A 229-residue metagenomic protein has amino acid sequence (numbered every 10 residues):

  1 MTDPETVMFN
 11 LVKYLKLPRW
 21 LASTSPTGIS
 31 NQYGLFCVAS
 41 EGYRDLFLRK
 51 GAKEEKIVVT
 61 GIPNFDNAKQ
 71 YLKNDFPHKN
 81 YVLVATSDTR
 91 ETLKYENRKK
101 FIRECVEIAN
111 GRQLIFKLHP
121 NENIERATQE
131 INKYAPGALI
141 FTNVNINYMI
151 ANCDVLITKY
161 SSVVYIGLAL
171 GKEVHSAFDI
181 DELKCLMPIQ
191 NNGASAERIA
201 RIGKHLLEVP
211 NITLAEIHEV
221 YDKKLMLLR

Functional and structural regions predicted by a protein language model:
M1-N67: Active-site and donor-binding regions of nucleotide-sugar-utilizing enzymes
N31-F36, Q113-L114, N152-L156: Short active-site oxyanion
A39-G42, P120, Y160-S161: Helix N-cap/beta->alpha junction signal
E54-E55, G111-R112, G171-E173: A short helix->loop->beta-strand "cap" motif at the edges of active sites that frequently abuts
P63-E130: Conserved catalytic-core segment of nucleotide-activated headgroup transferases in glycan assembly
T128-T142: Nucleotide-activated donor-binding/catalytic signature segment of Leloir-type glycosyltransferases, i.e., the conserved
N143-P188: A donor-sugar binding/catalytic signature common to diverse glycosyltransferases and related nucleotide-sugar
M187-R229: C-terminal amphipathic helix plus adjacent low-complexity, charged tail appended to glycosyltransferase catalytic
